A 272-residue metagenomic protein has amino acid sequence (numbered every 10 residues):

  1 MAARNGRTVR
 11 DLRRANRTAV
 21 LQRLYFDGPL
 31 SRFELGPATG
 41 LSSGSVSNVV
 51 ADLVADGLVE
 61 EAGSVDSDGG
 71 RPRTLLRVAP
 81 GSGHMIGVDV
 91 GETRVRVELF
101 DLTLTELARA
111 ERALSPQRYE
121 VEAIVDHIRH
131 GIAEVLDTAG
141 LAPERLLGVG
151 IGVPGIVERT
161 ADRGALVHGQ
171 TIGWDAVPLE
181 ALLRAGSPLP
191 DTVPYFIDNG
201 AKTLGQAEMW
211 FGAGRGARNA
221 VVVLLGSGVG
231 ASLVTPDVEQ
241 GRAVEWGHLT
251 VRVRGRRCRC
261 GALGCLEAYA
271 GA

Functional and structural regions predicted by a protein language model:
M1-A38: Extreme N-terminal segment that seeds HTH/winged-HTH DNA-binding domains in transcriptional regulators
G6-N16, S31, A62-S82: Short, cationic-aromatic polyanion-contact patches
R7, A19, V90-E122, G164-A165 (+1 more regions): Short glycine-rich, Thr/Ser-proximal phosphate-binding strand/loop in the N-terminal lobe of ATP-dependent enzymes
L24, L35, V46-V59: Basic amphipathic alpha-helical segments that dock to polyanions
G28, G57-L58, G155: Glycine-centered, phosphate/nucleic-acid-interacting loop/turn motifs that mediate DNA/RNA or nucleotide
G70-R109, V221-D237: Gly/Thr-rich phosphate-binding beta-strand-loop-beta motif of the actin/hexokinase/Hsp70
E106, E111-N219, E245: Glycine-rich phosphate-binding loop and adjoining helix at the ATP-binding site of ATP-dependent phosphoryl-transfer
H248-A272: Active-site core segments that coordinate phosphate-bearing ligands/cofactors across diverse enzyme families
